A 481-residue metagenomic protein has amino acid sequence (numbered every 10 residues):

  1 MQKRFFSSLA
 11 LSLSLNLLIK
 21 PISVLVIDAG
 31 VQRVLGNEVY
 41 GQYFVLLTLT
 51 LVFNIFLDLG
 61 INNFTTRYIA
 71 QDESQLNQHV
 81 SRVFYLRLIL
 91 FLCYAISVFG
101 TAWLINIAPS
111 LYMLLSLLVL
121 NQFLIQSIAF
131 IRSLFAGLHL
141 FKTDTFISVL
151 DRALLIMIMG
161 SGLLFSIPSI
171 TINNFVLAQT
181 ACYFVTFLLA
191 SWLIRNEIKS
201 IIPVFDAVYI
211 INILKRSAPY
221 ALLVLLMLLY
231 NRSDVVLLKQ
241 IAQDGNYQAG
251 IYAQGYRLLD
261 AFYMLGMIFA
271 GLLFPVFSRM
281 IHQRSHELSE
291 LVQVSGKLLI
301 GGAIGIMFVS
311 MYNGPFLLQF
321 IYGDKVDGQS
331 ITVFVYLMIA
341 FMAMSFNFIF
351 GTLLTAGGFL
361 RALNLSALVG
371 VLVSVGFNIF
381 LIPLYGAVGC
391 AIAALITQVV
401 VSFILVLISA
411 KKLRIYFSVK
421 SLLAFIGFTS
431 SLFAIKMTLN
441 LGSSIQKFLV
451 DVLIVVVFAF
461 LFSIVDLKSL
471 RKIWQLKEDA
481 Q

Functional and structural regions predicted by a protein language model:
M1-F5, I170-V176, L188-N231, V276-E290 (+2 more regions): Interhelical loop/hinge segments that connect adjacent transmembrane helices in multipass membrane
R4-N62, A95, F99, N121-Q122 (+3 more regions): Signature of the first transmembrane helix
S8-V24, D151, F175-I194, A207-R279 (+2 more regions): Transmembrane helical elements of multi-pass membrane transporters/channels
I22, L57, S81-A108, M157 (+5 more regions): Alpha-helical transmembrane segments of multi-pass membrane transport and lipid-handling proteins
V24, A29, L57-S74, G137 (+3 more regions): Helix-loop junctions and terminal segments of transmembrane helices in multi-pass membrane transport/translocation
Y68, L124-L150, V335-V369, S409: Membrane-interface junctions at transmembrane-helix termini in multi-pass inner-membrane proteins
S116, F146-N196, L368-V373, A387-I408 (+3 more regions): Hydrophobic alpha-helical transmembrane segments
A434-Q481: Membrane-proximal transmembrane or re-entrant/amphipathic helices at the cytosolic face
